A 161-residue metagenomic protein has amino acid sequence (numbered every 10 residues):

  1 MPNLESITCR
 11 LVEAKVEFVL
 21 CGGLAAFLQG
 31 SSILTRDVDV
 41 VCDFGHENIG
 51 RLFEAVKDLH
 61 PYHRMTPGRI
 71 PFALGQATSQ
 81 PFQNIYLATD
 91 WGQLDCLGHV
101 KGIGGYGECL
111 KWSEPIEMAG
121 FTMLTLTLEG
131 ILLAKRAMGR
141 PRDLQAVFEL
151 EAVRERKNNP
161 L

Functional and structural regions predicted by a protein language model:
M1-L161: Compositionally biased terminal segments of proteins
